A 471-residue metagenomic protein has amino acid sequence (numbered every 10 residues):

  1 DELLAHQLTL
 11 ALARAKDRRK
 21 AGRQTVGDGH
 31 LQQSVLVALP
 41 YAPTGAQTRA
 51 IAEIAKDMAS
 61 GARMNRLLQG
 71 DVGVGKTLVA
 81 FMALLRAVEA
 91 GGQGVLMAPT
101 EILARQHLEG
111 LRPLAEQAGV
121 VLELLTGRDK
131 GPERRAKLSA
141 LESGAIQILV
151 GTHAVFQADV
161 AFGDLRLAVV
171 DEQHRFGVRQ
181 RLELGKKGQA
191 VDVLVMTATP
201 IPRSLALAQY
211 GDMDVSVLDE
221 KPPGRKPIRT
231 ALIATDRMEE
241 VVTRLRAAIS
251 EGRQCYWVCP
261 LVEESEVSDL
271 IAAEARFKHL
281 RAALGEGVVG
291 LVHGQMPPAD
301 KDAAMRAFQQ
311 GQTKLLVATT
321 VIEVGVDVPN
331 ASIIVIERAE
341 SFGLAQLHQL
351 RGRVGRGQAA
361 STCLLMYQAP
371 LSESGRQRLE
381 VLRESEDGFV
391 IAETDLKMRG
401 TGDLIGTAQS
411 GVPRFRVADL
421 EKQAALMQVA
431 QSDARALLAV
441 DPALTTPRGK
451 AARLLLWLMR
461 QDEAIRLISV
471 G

Functional and structural regions predicted by a protein language model:
D1-H6, T319, H348, R376 (+2 more regions): Non-catalytic, well-ordered alpha-helical scaffold segments
D1-L39, V440: Upstream accessory/linker segments immediately N-terminal to the RecA-like ATPase cores of bacterial MutS and a subset
L4, L8-T9, L36, T48-A59: Amphipathic, well-packed alpha-helical segments that form the structural scaffold of globular domains
L4-A11, R246, C259, R281 (+3 more regions): Short, amphipathic alpha-helical segments that act as regulatory/interfacial helices in nucleotide-processing proteins
K16-H30, G252-L280, S410, F415 (+2 more regions): Long, well-ordered amphipathic alpha-helical subdomains in the mid-to-C-terminal portions of large enzyme subunits
R19-R23, T44, R49-A52, A59-E380 (+2 more regions): Inter-lobe coupling/hinge segments of SF2-like helicase ATPases
Q33-V37, I228, S432: Positions in alpha-helical segments
Q358, T362, P370-G471: C-terminal accessory region of SF2 helicases/translocases
